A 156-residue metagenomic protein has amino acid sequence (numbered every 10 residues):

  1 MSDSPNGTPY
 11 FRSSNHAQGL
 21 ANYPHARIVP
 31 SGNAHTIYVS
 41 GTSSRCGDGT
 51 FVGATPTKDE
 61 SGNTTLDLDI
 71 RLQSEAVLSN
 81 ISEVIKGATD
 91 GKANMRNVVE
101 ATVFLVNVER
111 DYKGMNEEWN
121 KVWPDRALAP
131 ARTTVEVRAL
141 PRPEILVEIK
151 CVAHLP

Functional and structural regions predicted by a protein language model:
M1-S79, E83-V99, L105-P156: N-terminal presequence-like segments and the immediate start of the first folded domain
